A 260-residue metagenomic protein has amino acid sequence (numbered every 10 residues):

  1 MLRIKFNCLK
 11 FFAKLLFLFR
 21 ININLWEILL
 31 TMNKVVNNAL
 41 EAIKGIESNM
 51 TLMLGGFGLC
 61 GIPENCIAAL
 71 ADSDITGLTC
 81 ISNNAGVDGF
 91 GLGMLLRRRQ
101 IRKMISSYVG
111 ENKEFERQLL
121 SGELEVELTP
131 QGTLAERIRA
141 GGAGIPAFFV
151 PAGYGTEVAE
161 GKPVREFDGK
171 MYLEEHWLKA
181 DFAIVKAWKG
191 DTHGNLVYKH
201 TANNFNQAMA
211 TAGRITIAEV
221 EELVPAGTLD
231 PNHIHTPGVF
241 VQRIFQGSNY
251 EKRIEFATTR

Functional and structural regions predicted by a protein language model:
K14-T31: Short, Lys/Arg-enriched N-terminal segments with co-localized hydrophobic residues within the first ~10-30 amino acids
L30-R260: Conserved alpha/beta enzyme-core scaffold
